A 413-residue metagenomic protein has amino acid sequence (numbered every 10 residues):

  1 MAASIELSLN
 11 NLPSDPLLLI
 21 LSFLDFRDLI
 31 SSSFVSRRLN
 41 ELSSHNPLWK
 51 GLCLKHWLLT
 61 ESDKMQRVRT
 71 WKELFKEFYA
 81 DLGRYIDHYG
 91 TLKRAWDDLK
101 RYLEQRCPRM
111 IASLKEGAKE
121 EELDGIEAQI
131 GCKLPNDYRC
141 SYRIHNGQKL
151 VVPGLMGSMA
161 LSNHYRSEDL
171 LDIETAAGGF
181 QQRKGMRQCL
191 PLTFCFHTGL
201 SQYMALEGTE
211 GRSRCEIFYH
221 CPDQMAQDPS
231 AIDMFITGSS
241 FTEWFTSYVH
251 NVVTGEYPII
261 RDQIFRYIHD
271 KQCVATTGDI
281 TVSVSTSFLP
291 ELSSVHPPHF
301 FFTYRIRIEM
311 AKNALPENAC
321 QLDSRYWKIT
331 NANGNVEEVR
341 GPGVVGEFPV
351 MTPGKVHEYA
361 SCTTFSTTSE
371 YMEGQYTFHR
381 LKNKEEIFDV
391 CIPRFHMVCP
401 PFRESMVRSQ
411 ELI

Functional and structural regions predicted by a protein language model:
L12-L24, V35-N40, W49: Short hydrophobic alpha-helical "box" of cullin-RING ligase substrate receptors that recruits the CRL scaffold
V35, E41-P47, G51-L200: A surface-exposed partner-binding patch
D262-F301: Low-complexity, acidic Ser/Thr/Pro/Gly-rich terminal tails and inter-domain linkers that flank the onset of structured
F288-F301, A314-N318, P349-T352, F365-T367: Short, solvent-exposed beta-strand/turn "edge" segments of beta-rich domains on protein surfaces
H299-R305, E373: Short, solvent-exposed loop/turn segments enriched in Ser/Thr/Gly
P316-N335: Short acidic, flexible loop segments centered on an aromatic residue
V336-S369: Intrinsically disordered, low-complexity Pro/Gly/Ser/Thr-rich segments with frequent PxxP/GP/PP motifs and embedded
T363-V407: Terminal connector regions
